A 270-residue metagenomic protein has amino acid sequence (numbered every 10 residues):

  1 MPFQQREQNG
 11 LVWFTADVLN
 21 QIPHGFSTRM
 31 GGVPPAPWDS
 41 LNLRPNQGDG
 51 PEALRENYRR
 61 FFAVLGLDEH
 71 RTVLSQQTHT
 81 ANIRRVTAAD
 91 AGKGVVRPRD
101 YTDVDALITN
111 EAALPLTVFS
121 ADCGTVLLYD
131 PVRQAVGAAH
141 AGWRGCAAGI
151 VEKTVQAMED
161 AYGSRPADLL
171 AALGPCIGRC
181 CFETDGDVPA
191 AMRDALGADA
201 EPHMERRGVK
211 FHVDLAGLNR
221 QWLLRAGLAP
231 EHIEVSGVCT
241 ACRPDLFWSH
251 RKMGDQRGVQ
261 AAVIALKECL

Functional and structural regions predicted by a protein language model:
M1-L270: Active-site microenvironment for binding and transforming phosphate-containing groups
